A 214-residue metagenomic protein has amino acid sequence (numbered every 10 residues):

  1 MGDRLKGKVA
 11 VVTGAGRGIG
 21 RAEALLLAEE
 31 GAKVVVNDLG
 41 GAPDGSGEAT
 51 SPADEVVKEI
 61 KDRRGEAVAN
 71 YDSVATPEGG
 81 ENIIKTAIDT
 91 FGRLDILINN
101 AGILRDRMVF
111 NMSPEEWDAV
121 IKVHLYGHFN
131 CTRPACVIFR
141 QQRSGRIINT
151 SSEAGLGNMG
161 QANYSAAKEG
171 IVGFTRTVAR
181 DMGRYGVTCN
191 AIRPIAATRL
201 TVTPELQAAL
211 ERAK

Functional and structural regions predicted by a protein language model:
D3-V35: Canonical Rossmann dinucleotide-binding motif of NAD(H)/NADP(H)-dependent dehydrogenases/reductases, specifically
K6, R63-E66, G79, T86-N99 (+3 more regions): A glycine-rich helix->loop->beta "capping" turn within Rossmann-like NAD(P)(H)-dependent oxidoreductase domains
E23, E29-E30, I138-Q141, E169-V172 (+1 more regions): Active-site-adjacent segment of SDR/Rossmann-fold oxidoreductases
D54, Y71-K85, P114: The beta1-alpha1 cofactor-binding region of Rossmann-like NAD(H)/NADP(H)-dependent oxidoreductases
I60, M108-V109, E116-D118: Substrate-binding pocket helix/loop in short-chain dehydrogenase/reductase
T132-R133, R176: A short, exposed helix-loop element centered on a Lys and neighboring polar residues
R146-G170, T175-R176, R180-R184, R193-A213: Catalytic loop of short-chain dehydrogenase/reductase
